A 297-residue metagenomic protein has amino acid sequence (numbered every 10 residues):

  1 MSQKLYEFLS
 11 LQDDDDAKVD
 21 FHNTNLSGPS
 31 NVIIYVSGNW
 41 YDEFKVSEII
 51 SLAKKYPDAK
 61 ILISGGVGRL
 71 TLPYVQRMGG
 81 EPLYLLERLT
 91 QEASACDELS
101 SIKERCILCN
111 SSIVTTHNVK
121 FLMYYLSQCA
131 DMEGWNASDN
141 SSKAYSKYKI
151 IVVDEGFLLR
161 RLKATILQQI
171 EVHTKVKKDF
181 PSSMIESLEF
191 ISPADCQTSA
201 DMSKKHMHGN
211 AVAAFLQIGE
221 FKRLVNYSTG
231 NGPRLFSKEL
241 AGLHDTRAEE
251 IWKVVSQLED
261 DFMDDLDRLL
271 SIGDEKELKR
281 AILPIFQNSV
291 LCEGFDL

Functional and structural regions predicted by a protein language model:
M1-Q217, I285-L297: A structural signal for short, hydrophobic/glycine-enriched beta-strand patches
M202-L297: C-terminal accessory extensions appended to soluble enzyme cores
